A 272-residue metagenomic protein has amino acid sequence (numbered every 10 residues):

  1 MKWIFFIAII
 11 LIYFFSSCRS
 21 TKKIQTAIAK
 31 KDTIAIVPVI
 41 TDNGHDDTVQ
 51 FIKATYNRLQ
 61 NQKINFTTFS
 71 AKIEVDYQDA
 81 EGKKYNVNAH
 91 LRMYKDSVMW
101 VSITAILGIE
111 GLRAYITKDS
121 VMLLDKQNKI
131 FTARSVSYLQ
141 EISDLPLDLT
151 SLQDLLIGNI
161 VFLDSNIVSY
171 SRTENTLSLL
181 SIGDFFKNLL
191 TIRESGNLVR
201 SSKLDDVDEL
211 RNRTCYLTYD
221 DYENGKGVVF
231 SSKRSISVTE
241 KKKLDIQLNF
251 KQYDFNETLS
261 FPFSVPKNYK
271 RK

Functional and structural regions predicted by a protein language model:
M1-F5, R19: Positively charged n-region of N-terminal signal peptides that target proteins for export
F14-S17: C-terminal motif of bacterial Sec signal peptides marking the signal peptidase cleavage site
R19-E74, A80-K84, K270-K272: N-terminal leader/targeting segments and the immediate start of mature chains
S20-I24, S169-K272: Gly/Pro-enriched, hydrophobic low-complexity segments that function as extracytoplasmic propeptides/linkers
K23, V98-L149: An acidic-aromatic
D32-T33, T48, S97, S120 (+1 more regions): Coil residues (strongly favoring Ser/Thr
T55, K126-N188, V265-K267, R271: Flexible, processing/modification-adjacent segments and terminal tails in exported/periplasmic/extracellular proteins
N61-F69, A80-Y85, R92-M93, S97 (+2 more regions): Edge/loop elements at the starts and ends of beta-strands within beta-rich repeat scaffolds
